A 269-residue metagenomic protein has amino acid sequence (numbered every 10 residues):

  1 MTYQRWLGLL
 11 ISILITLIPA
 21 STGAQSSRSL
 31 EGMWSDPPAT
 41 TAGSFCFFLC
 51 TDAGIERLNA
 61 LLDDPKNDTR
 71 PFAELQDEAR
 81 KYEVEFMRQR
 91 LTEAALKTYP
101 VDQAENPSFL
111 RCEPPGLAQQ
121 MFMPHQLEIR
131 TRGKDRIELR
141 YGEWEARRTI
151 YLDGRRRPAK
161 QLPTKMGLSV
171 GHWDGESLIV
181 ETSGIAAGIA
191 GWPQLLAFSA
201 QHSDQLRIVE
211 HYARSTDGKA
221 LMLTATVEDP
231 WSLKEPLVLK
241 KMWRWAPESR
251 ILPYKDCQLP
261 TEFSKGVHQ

Functional and structural regions predicted by a protein language model:
M1-L10: Bacterial N-terminal signal peptides that target proteins for export
I13-L14: Repetitive helical segments and hydrophobic/amphipathic motifs
P19-S21: N-terminal signal peptide c-region/cleavage motif recognized by signal peptidases
Q25-Q269: PEST-like low-complexity, intrinsically disordered acidic/proline/serine-rich tracts that flank trafficking/processing
